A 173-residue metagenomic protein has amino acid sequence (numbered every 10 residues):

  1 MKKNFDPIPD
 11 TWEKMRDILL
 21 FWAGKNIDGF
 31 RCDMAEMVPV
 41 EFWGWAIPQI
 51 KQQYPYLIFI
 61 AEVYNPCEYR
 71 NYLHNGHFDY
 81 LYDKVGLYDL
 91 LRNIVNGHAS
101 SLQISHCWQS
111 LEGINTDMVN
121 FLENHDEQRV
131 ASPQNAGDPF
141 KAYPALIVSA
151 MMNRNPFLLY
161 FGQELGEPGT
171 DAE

Functional and structural regions predicted by a protein language model:
M1-K3, G162: N-terminal structural segment of carbohydrate-active enzymes
N4-G24, F140-L146: Short, acidic/polar
P7, M37-V38, H125: Glycine-/small-residue-rich active-site loops that bind phosphorylated ligands and cofactors
D17-L20, D28-M118, N135, P139-F140 (+2 more regions): Active-site-proximal helices and loops of the catalytic beta/alpha 8
A23, N124-D126, S132: Catalytic grooves of carbohydrate-active enzymes
F121-N124, M152: Conserved catalytic core of Hanks-type protein kinase domains
E123-E127, T170-E173: Short acidic (Asp/Glu) and glycine-rich catalytic loops that position anionic groups and cofactors
L146-P168: Substrate-binding cleft of secreted/luminal carbohydrate-active enzymes
